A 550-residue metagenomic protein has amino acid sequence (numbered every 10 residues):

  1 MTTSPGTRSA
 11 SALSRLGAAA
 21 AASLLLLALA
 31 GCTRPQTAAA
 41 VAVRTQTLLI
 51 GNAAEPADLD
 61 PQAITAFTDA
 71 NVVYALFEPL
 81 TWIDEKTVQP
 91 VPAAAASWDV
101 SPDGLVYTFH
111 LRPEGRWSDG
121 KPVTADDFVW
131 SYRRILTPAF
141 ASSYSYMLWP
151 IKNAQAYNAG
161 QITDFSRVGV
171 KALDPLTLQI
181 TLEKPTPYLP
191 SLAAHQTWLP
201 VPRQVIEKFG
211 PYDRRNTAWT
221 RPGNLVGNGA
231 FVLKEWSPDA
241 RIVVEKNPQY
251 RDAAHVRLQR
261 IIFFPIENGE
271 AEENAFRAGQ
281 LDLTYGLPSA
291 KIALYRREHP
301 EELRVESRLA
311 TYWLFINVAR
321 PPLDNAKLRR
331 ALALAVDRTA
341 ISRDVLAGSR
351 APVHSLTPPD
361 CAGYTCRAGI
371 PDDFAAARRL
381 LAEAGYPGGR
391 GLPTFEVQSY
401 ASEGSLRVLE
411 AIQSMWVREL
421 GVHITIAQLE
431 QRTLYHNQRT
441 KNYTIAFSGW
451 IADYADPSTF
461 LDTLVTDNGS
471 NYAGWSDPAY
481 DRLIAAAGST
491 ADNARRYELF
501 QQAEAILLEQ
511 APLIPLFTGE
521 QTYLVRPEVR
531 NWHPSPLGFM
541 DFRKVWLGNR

Functional and structural regions predicted by a protein language model:
T33-R34, R343, V422-L434, R439 (+2 more regions): Extracytoplasmic/peripheral linker and loop segments enriched in polar/acidic and small residues with frequent Thr/Pro
G51-D103, N224-G227: N-terminal lobe/hinge region of extracytoplasmic solute-binding protein
H110, D127-V129, L136, F140-K208: Surface-exposed binding/hinge segments that line and control ligand-binding clefts or catalytic entry sites
A154, K171, L176, K184-V256 (+5 more regions): Gly/Pro-rich hinge or "lid" segments in bacterial periplasmic/extracellular proteins
K234-E245, I262-R320, R343: Extracellular/periplasmic solute-recognition and catalytic clefts
P238, A382-A452, N493, Q521: Ligand/substrate-recognition segments at binding pockets and active sites
V243-K246, R304, L323-S414, R418 (+2 more regions): Append "and occasionally in soluble cytosolic enzymes with long acidic Gly/Pro-rich linkers
Y523-R550: Long beta-strand-rich cores associated with HINT superfamily self-processing modules
